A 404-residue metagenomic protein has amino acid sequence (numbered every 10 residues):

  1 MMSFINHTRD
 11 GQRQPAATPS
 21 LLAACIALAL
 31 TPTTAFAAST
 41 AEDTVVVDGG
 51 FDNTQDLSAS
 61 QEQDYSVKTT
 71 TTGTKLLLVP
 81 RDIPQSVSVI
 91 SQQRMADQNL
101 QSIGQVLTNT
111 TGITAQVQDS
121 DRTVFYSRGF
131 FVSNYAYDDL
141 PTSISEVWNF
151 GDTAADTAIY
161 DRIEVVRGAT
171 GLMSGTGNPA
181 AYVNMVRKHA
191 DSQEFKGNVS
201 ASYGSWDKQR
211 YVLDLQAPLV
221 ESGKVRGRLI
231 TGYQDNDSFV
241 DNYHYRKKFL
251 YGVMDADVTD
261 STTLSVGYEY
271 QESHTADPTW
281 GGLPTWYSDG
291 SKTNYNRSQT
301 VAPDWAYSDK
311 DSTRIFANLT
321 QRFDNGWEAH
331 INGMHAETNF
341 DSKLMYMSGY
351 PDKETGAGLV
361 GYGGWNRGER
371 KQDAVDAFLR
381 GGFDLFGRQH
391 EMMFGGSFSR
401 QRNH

Functional and structural regions predicted by a protein language model:
A37-Q92: Short, acidic, small-residue-rich periplasmic hinge/interaction motif at the N-terminus of Gram-negative outer-membrane
Y65-S88, G104-P141, D161: Extracytoplasmic beta-strand/coil segments of soluble accessory domains associated with Gram-negative outer-membrane
V87, M95, V106-L107, I163-G168 (+2 more regions): Non-catalytic regulatory/gating segments with a bias toward low-complexity or hydrophobic composition
A115, V124, L140-R167, V186-R187: Short acidic/polar hinge/loop motifs at secondary-structure boundaries that mediate gating or recognition
S143-I144, I159-D161, L172-L250, V258-T262 (+1 more regions): Outer-membrane beta-barrel translocator/receptor signature
V199-Y203, L229-D235, V266-Y270, I331-H335 (+1 more regions): Transmembrane beta-barrel strands of outer-membrane/channel proteins
Q234-S238, Y251-R322, E337-R370: Acidic/polar loop-and-plug regions of large Gram-negative outer-membrane beta-barrel proteins
I315-T338, G361-H404: Face-selective signature of the C-terminal outer-membrane beta-barrel domain
